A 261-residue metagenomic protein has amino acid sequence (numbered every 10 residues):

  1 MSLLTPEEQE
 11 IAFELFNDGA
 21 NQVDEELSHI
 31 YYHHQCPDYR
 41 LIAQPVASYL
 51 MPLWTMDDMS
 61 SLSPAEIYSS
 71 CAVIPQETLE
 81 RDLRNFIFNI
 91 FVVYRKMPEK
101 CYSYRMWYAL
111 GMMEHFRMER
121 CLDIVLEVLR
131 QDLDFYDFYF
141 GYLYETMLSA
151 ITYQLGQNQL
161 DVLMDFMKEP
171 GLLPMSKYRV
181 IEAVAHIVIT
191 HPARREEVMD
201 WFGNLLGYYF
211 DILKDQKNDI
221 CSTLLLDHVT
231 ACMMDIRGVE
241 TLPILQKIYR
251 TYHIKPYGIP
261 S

Functional and structural regions predicted by a protein language model:
M1-L3, E14, E26-Q35, S61-E77 (+6 more regions): Structural detector for internal amphipathic alpha-helices that build alpha-solenoid repeat scaffolds
M1-L4, I74, H186-S261: Extended alpha-helical scaffolding segments
M1-R95: N-terminal alpha-helical scaffold/docking segments in eukaryotic complex subunits
T5, Q9, Y39, A43 (+6 more regions): Alpha-helix initiation and capping sites
A12, V46-L50, D82-I87, A109 (+5 more regions): Buried hydrophobic core positions in alpha-solenoid tandem helical repeats
L53-D58, N89-E99, E127-F138, D165-P174 (+2 more regions): Solenoid-like repeat scaffolds
T78-D132: N-terminal accessory/assembly segment that mediates macromolecular interactions
V128, A150, Q154, N158 (+3 more regions): Mid-sequence acidic-hydrophobic segments that form the walls of catalytic/ligand-binding cavities or oligomerization
